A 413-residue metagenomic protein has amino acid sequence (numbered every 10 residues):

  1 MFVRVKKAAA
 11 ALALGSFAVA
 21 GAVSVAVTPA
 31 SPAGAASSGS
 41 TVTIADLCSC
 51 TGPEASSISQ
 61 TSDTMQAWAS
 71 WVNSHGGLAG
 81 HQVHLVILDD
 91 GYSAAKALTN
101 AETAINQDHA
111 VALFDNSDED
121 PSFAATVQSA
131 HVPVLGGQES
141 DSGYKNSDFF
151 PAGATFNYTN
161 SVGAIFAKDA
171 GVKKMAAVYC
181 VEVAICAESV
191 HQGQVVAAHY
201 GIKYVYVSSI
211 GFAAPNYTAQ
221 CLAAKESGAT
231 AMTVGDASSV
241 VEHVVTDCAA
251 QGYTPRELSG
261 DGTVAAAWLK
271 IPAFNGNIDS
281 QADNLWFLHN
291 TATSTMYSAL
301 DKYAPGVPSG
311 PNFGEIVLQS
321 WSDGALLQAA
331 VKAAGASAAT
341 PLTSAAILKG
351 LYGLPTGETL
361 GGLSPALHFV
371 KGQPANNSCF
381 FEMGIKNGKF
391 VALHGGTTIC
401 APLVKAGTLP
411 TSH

Functional and structural regions predicted by a protein language model:
V19-S40: C-terminal region of N-terminal signal peptides and the immediate post-cleavage residues of exported proteins
A36-T41, S56-D63, H75-G143, I210-Y217 (+1 more regions): Beta-alpha junction/loop-to-helix N-cap segments that form part of ligand/metal-binding clefts
C50, F149-F212, T230-A231, L318: An alpha-beta-alpha
A97, P151-A176, A187, P215-T218 (+3 more regions): Hydrophobic alpha-helical segments within soluble ligand-binding/sensing domains
A104-S117, L135-G137, K174-Y179, G228-S238 (+3 more regions): Periplasmic-binding protein-like
A130, S189-W286: Extracellular/periplasmic bilobed ligand-binding domains
D247-W321, G396-C400, P410-T411: Extracellular/periplasmic periplasmic-binding protein-like sensory domains
V307-V317, Q328-A392: Segments of small-molecule ligand-sensing domains
